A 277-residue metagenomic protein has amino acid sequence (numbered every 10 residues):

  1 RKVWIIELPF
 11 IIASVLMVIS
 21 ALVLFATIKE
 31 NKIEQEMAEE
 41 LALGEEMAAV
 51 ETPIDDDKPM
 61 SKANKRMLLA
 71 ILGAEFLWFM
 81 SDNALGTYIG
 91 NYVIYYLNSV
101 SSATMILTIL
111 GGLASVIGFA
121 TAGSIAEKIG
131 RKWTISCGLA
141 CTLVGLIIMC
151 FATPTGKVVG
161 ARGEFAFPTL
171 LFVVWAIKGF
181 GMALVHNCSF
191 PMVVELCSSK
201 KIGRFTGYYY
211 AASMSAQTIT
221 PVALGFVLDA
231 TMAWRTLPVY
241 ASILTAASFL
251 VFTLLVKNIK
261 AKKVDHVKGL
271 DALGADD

Functional and structural regions predicted by a protein language model:
R1-V15, F226-T245: A membrane-interface helix-boundary motif in multi-pass transporters
N31-G73, G269-D277: Juxtamembrane intracellular "pre-TM" segments in multi-pass secondary transporters
T87-A103: Short amphipathic helix-loop junctions that connect adjacent transmembrane helices in Major Facilitator Superfamily/SLC
S101-S102, S199-Y209: Loop-to-transmembrane helix entry/capping segments in MFS-fold secondary transporters and related SLC/MFSD carriers
G118-R131, L228-D229: Helix-to-loop junctions at the C-terminal end of transmembrane segments in multipass secondary transporters
K128-A140: Cytoplasmic membrane-interface "Motif A"-like loop-to-helix N-cap segments of 12-TM Major Facilitator Superfamily
A140-E164: C-terminal ends and interior cores of transmembrane alpha-helices in multi-pass membrane transporters/permeases
L184-S198: Intracellular juxtamembrane helix-capping segments at the cytosolic ends of symmetry-related transmembrane helices
